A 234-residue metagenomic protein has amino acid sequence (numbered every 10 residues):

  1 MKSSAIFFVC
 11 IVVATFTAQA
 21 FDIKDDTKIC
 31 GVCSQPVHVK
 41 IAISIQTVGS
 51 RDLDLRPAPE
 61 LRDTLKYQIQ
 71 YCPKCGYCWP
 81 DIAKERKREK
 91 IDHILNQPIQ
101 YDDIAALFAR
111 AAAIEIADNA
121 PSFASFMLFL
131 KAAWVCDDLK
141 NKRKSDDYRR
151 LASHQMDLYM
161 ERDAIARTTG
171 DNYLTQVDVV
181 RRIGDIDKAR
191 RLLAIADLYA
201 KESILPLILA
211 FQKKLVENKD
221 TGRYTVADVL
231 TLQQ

Functional and structural regions predicted by a protein language model:
F7-T15: Bacterial N-terminal signal peptides
A18-H93: N-terminal cysteine/histidine-rich coordination modules
K84-Q97, A105-K140, R167-R182: Amphipathic alpha-helical repeat scaffolds of TPR domains
I114-D118, C136, Q155-D163, Y199-K201: Alpha-helical junction/boundary sensor with strong preference for TPR arrays
Y159-T169, L198-K213: Boundary/linker segments of alpha-helical solenoid repeat arrays
T175-K188, K213-Q234: Alpha-helical linker/edge segments of TPR/alpha-solenoid repeat scaffolds and analogous pre-/post-domain helices
I186-E202: TPR/TPR-like (Sel1-like) alpha-helical repeat modules
